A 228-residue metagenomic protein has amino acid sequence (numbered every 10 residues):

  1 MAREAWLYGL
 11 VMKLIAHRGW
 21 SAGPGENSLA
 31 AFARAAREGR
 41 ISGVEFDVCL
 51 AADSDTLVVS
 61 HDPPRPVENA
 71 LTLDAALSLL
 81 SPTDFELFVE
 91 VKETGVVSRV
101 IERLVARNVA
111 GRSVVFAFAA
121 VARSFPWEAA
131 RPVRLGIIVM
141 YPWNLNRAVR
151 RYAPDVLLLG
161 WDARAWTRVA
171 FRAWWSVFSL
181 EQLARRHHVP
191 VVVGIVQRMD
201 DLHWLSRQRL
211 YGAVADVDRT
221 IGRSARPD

Functional and structural regions predicted by a protein language model:
A2-D228: Phosphate-group recognition and catalysis centered on beta-loop-alpha active-site segments
